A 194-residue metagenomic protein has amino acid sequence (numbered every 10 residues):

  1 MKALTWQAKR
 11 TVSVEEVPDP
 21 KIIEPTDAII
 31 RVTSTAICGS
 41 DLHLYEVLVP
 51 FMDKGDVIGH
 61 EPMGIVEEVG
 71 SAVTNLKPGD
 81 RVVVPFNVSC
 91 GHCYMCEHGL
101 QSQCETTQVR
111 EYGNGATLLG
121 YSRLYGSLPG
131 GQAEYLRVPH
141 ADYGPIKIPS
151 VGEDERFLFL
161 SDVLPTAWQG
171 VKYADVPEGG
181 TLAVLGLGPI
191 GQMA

Functional and structural regions predicted by a protein language model:
M1, T26, G179-G180: Nucleotide donor/acceptor-binding cores
A8, T33-S34, Y45, G186: A secondary-structure boundary/capping signal
T11-D19: Short glycine/threonine/proline-enriched tight-turn/helix- or strand-capping micro-motif at secondary-structure
P18-T35, L48-E97, Q101-S102, P129 (+1 more regions): Glycine-rich beta-strand-centered segment in the early N-terminal region that forms part of a ligand/cofactor-binding
C38, F86-S150, E155: Cysteine-cluster motifs in flexible loop/terminal segments that predominantly coordinate metals
S40-E46: Cytochrome P450 core scaffold surrounding the K-helix E-X-X-R motif and the conserved "meander" helix-loop region
R81, P145-A194: Mid-domain Rossmann-like dinucleotide-binding core that forms the NAD(H)/NADP(H) cofactor-binding site
